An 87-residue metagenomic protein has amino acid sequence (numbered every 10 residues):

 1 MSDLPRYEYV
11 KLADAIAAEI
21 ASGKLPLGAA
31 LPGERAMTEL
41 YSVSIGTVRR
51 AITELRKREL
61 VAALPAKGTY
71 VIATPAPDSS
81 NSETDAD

Functional and structural regions predicted by a protein language model:
M1-V43, R50-T53, K57-A62, K67 (+1 more regions): Extreme N-terminal segment that seeds HTH/winged-HTH DNA-binding domains in transcriptional regulators
